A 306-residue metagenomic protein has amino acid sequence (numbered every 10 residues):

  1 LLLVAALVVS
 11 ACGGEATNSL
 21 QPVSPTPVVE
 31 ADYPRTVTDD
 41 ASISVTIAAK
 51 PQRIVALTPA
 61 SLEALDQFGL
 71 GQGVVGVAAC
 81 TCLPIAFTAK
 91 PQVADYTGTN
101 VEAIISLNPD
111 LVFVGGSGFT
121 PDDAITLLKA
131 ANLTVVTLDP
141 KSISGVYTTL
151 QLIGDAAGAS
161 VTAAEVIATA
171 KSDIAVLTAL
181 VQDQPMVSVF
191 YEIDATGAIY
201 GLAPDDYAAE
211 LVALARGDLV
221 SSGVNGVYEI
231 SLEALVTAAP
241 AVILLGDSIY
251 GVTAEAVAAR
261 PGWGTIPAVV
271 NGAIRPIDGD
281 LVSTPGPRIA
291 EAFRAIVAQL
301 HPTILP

Functional and structural regions predicted by a protein language model:
L3, S10-A60, S160-Y191, A298-P306: Bacterial Sec-exported substrate-binding components of ABC uptake systems
P34, R53-L107, L111-G118: A short, structured surface patch at a secondary-structure boundary
D40-S42, V93-E102, V224-L232: Short helix-initiation/N-cap motifs at beta->coil->alpha
S44, L111, D122-T196, S221-G223 (+1 more regions): Extracytoplasmic substrate-binding proteins
A49-K50, V101-P109, A131, I230-A239: Short helices/loops that flank or line small-molecule/ion binding pockets
T58, G116-S117, I193, V224-V227 (+3 more regions): Short secondary-structure boundary segments
C80-L83, Y200-Y228: Alpha-helical, coiled-coil/dimerization segments enriched in small aliphatic residues
F119-A130, T237, V242-R260: A ligand-binding cleft/hinge motif common to bilobed small-molecule-binding domains
